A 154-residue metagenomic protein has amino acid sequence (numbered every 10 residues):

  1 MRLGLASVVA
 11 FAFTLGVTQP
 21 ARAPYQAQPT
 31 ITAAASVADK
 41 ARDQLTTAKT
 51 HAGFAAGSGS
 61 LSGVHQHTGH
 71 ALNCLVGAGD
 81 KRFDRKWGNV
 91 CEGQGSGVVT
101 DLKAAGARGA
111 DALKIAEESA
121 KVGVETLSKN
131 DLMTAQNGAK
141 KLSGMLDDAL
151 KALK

Functional and structural regions predicted by a protein language model:
M1-Q19: Sec-dependent N-terminal signal peptides
R22-K154: Mature extracytoplasmic or organellar-lumen-exposed domains after removal of signal/transit peptides
